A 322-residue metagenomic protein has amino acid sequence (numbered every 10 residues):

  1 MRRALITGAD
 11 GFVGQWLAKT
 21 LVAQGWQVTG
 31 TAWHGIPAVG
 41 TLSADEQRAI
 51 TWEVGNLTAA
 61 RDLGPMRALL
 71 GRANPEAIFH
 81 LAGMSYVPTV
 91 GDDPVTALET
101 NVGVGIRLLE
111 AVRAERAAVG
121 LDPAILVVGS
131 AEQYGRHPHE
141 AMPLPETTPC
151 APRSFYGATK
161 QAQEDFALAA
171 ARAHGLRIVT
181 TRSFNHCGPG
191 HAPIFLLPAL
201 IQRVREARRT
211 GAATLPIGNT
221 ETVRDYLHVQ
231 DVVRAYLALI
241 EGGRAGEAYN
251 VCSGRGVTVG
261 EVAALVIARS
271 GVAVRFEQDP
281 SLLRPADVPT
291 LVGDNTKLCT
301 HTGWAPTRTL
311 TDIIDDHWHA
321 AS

Functional and structural regions predicted by a protein language model:
R2-R3, L310-S322: Amphipathic terminal alpha-helices
A4-Q24: N-terminal Rossmann NAD(P)H-binding glycine-rich loop of SDR-like oxidoreductase domains
W26-P37: Conserved glycine-rich Rossmann-like NAD(P)H-binding loop of the short-chain dehydrogenase/reductase
E46-R61: Rossmann-fold cofactor-recognition segment
L57-T100: NAD(P)H-binding glycine-rich loop region in Rossmannoid oxidoreductase-like domains and their noncatalytic homologs
D92-E110, L121-A124, E132-T180: Catalytic helix-loop patch of NAD(P)-dependent Rossmann-fold dehydrogenases
H137-M142, D165-D225, V229-A238, G256 (+1 more regions): NAD(P)-dependent short-chain dehydrogenase/reductase
T214-L215, N219, A248-Y249, V257-A264 (+2 more regions): C-terminal "lid/loop" region of Rossmann-like NAD(P)-dependent oxidoreductases
